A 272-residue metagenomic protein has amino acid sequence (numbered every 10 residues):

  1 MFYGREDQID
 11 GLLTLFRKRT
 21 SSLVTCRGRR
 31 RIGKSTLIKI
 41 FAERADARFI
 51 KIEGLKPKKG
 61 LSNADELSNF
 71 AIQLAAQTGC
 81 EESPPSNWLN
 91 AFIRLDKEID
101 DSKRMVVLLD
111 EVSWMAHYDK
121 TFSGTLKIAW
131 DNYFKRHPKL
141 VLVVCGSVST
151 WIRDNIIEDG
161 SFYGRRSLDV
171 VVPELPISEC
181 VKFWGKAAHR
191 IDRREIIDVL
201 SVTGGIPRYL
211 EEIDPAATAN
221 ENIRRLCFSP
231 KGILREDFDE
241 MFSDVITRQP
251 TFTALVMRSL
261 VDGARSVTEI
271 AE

Functional and structural regions predicted by a protein language model:
M1-E272: Phosphate-binding site recognition
